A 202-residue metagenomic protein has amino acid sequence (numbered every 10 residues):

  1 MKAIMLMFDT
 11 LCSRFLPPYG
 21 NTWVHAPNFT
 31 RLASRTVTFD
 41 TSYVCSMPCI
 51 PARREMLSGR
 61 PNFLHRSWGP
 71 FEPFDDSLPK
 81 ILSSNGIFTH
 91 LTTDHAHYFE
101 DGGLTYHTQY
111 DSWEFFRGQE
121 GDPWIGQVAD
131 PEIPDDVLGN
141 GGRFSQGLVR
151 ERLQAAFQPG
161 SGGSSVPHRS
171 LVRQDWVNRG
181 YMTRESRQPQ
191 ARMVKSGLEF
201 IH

Functional and structural regions predicted by a protein language model:
M1-V37, S46: Active-site-proximal N-terminal segment of extracellular/periplasmic enzymes that hydrolyze or transfer
M7-T10, S83-T89, V194-F200: Conserved beta-strand->loop/alpha-helix structural units within folded catalytic cores of enzymes with alpha/beta
T22-H25, V44, G69-D76: A short beta-strand-to-alpha-helix junction
F29-T30, L78-K80, I201: Short amphipathic alpha-helical segments and helix-helix/interface helices
F39-C45, L91-D94: Catalytic beta-strand/loop signature of glycosyltransferases that borders the donor
S42-R54: Short, surface-exposed acidic-centric catalytic microdomains
E55-T183: Catalytic-site neighborhoods of secreted/periplasmic enzymes that process anionic sulfate/phosphate groups
R184-H202: A long, amphipathic alpha-helix that forms part of the scaffold/cap immediately adjacent to metal-dependent active
